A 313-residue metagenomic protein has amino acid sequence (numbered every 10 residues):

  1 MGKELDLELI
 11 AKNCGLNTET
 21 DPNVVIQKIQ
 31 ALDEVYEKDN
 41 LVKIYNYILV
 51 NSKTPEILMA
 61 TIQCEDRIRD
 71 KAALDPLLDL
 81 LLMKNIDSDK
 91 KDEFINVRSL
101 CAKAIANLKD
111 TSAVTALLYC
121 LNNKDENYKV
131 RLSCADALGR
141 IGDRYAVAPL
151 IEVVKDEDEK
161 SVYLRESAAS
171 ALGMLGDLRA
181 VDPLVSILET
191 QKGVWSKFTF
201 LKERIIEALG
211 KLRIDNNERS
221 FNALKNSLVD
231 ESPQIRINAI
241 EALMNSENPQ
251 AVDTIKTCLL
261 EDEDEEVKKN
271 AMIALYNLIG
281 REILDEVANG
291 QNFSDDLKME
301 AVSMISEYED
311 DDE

Functional and structural regions predicted by a protein language model:
G2-C14, V35-V50, D70-S88, D110-N122 (+6 more regions): Amphipathic alpha-helical scaffolding segments comprising HEAT/armadillo-like alpha-solenoid repeats
T18-T20: Charged, low-complexity interaction regions
P22-E37, Y47, E56-K71, D87-D110 (+10 more regions): Structural detector for internal amphipathic alpha-helices that build alpha-solenoid repeat scaffolds
D295-L297: Short secondary-structure transition/capping segments
